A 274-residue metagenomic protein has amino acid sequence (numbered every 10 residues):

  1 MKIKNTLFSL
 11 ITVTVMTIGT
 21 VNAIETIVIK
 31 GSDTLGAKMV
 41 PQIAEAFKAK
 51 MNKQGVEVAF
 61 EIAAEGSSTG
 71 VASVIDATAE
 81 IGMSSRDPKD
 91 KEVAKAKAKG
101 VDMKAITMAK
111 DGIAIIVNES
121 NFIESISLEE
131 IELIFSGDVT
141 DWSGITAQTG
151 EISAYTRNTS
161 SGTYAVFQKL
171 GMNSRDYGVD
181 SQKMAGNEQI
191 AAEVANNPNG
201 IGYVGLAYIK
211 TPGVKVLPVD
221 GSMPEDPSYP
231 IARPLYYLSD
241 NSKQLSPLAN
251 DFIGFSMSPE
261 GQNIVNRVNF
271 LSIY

Functional and structural regions predicted by a protein language model:
M1-F8: Bacterial N-terminal signal peptides that target proteins for export
S9-T17: Bacterial N-terminal signal peptides
A23-Y274: Exported/periplasmic ABC-transporter solute-binding proteins
